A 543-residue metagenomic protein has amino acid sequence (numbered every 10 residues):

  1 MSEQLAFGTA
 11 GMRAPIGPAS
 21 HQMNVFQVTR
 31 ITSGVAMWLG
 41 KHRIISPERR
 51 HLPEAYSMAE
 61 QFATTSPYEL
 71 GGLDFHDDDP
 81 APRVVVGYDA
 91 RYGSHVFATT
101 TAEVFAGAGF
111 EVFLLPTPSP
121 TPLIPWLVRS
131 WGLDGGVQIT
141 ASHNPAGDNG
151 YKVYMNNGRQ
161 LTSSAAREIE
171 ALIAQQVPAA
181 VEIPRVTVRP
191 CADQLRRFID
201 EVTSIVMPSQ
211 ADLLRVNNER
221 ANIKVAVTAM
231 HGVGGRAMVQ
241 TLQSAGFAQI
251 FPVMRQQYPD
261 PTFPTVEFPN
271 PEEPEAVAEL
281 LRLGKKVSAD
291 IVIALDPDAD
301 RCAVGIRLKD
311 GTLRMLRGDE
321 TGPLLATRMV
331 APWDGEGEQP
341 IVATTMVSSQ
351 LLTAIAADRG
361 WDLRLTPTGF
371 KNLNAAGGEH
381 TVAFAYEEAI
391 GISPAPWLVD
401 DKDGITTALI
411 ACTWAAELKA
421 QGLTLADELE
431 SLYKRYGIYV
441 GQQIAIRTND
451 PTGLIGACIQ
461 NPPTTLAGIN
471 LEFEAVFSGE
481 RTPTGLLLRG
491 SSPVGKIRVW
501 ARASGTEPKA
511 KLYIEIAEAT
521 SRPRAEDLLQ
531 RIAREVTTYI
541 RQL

Functional and structural regions predicted by a protein language model:
M1-L5, N149-G284: Gly/Ser/Thr-enriched, mixed-charge loops and adjacent short helices that form phosphate/oxyanion-binding elements
M1-T101, V188-N222, V233, W500: An N-terminal, well-structured beta->alpha segment
S2-H21, A141-N144, A229-A237, T241 (+3 more regions): Conserved phosphate/anionic-ligand binding catalytic regions in large, soluble enzymes, centered on
Y56, E60-F62, G71-P80, V85-D148 (+1 more regions): N-terminal small/polar loop signature for handling phosphorylated ligands or for N-terminal nucleophile
V96-F105, D148-M155, D300-T321, L352: Short Gly/Thr/Asp-enriched flexible loops that form oxyanion-binding sites at enzyme active sites
P116-G158, S163-V177, N270-A294, P323-M329 (+2 more regions): Phosphate/diphosphate-binding loops
K285, A289-I291, L295, T312-R314 (+3 more regions): Phosphate-binding and adjacent anionic-ligand microenvironments
